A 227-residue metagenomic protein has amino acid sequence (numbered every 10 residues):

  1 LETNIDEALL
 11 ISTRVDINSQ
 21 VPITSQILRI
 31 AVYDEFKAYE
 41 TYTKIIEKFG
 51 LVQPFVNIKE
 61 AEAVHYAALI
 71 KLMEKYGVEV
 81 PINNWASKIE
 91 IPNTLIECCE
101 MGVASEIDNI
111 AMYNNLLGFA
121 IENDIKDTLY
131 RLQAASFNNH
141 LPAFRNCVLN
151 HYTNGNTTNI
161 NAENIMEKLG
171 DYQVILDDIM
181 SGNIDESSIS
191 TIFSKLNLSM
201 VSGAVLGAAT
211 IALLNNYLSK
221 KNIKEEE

Functional and structural regions predicted by a protein language model:
L1-E227: Non-heme di-metal
